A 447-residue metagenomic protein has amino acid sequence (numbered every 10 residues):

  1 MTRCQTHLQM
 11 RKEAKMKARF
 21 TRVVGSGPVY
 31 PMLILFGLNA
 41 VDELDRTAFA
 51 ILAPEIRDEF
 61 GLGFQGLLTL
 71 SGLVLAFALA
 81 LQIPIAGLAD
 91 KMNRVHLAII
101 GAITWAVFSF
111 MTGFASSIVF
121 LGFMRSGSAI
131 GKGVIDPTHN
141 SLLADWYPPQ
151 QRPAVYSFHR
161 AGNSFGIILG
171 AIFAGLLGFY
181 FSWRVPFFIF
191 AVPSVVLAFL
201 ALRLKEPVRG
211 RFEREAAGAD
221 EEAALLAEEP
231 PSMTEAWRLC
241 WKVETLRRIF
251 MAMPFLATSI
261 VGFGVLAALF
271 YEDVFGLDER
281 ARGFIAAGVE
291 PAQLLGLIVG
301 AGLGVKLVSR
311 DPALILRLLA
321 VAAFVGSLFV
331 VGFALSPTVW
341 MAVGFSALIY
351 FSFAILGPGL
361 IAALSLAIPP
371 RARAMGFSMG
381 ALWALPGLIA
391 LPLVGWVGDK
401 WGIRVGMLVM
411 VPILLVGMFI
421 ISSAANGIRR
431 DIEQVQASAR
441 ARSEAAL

Functional and structural regions predicted by a protein language model:
K17-G25, R209-F250, V274, E444: Juxtamembrane intracellular "pre-TM" segments in multi-pass secondary transporters
F49-A50, E244-E290, L297, G357 (+1 more regions): Extracytoplasmic gate region of multi-pass secondary transporters
G61, N93, F114-F120, G131 (+2 more regions): Helix-breaking motifs and short loop linkers at transmembrane-helix boundaries and internal kinks in secondary membrane
G72-I85, A287-G300, I389: Central cavity-lining transmembrane alpha-helices of secondary-active solute carriers, predominantly the Major
A80-S116: Conserved MFS/SLC helix-loop-helix module at the cytosolic interface between two early adjacent transmembrane helices
H96-F110, I315-V330: Structural signature of the two symmetry-related core transmembrane helices
M124-F165: Cytoplasmic helix-loop-helix junction between adjacent transmembrane helices in 12-TM secondary transporters
H159, N163-R209: Helix-loop-helix hairpin linking two adjacent transmembrane segments in secondary transporters
